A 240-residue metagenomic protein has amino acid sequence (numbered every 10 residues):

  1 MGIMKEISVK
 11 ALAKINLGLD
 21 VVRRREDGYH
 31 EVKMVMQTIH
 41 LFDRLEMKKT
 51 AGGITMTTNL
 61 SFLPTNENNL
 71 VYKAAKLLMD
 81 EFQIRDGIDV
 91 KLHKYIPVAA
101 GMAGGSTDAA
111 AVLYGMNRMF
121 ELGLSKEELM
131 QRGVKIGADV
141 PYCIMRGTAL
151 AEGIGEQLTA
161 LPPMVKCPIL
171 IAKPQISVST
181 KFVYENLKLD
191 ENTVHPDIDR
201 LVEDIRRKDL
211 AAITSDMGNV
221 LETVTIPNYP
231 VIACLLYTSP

Functional and structural regions predicted by a protein language model:
G2-A100, N117-R118, L122-M130, M164 (+1 more regions): ATP-binding N-lobe of GHMP and related small-molecule kinases
D20, H30, V71, G101-T107 (+3 more regions): Gly/Ser/Thr-rich beta-alpha loop segments that engage phosphate groups in nucleotides
S106-M119: Short, small-residue alpha-helix embedded
G123-V178, P230: Alpha/beta catalytic cores of group-transfer enzymes, especially the acyltransferase/condensing modules of polyketide
I176-V194: A short core secondary-structure module
A211-T223: Short glycine/proline- and acidic residue-enriched helix-loop micro-motifs that form flexible lids or anion-recognition
Y237-P240: Conserved small/polar residues in nucleotide/adenosyl-binding loops
